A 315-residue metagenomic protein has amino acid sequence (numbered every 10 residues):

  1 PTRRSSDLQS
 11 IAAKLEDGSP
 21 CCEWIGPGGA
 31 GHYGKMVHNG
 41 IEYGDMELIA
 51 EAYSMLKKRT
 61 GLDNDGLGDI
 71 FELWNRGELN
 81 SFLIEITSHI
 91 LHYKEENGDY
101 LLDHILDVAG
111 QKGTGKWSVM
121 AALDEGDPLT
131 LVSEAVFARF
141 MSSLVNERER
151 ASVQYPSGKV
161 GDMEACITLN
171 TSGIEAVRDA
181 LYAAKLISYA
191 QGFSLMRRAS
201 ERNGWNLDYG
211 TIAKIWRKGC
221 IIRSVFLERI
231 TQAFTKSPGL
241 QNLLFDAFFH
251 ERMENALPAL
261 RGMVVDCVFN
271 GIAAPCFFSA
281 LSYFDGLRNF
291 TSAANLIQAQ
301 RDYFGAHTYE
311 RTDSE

Functional and structural regions predicted by a protein language model:
P1-S5: Short, small-residue-biased leader/transition segments that mark boundaries at the very start of proteins
S6, S10-A13, E42: Ligand-binding pocket scaffold of soluble enzyme catalytic domains
D7, V37, N146-E147, N289-S292 (+1 more regions): Surface-exposed beta-strand edges and their flanking turn/coil or helix-capping segments
Q9, S133, F278-L281: Short, well-structured alpha-helical segments that form the helix of a local strand-helix-strand
A13, F140-M141, G286: Residue-level marker of structural boundaries
D17-C22, P27-G31, K35, N39 (+2 more regions): C-terminal substrate-binding/catalytic lobe of Rossmann-fold NAD(P)-dependent dehydrogenases
E254-N255, A259-E315: C-terminal amphipathic alpha-helical interaction region
